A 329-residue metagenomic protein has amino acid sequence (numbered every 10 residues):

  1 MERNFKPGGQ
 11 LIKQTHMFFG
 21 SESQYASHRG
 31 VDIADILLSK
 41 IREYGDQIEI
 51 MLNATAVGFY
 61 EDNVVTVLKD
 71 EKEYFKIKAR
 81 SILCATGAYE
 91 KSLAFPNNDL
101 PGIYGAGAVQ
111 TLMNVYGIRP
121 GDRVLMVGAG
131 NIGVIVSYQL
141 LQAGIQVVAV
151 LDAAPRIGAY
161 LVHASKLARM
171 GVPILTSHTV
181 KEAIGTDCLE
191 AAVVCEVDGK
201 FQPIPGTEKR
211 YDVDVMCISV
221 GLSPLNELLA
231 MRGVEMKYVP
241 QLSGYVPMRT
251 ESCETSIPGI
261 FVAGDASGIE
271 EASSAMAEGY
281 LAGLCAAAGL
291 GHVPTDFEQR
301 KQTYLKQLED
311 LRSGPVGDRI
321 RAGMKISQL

Functional and structural regions predicted by a protein language model:
M1-L329: Residues forming the flavin
